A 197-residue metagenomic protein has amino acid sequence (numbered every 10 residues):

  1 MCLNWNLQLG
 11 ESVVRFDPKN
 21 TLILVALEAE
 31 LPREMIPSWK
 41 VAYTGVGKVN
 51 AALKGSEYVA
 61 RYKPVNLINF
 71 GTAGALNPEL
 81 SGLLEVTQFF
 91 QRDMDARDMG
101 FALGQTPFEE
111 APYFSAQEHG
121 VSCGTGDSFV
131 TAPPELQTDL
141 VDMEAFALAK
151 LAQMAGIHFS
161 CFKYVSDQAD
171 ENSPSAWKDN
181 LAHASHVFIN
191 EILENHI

Functional and structural regions predicted by a protein language model:
L9: Cationic, low-complexity basic patches in intrinsically disordered or flexible, solvent-exposed regions
R15-L22: Extreme N-terminal starter segment of soluble prokaryotic enzymes
E28-I197: Glycine-rich phosphate- or other oxyanion-binding loops that anchor nucleotides, phosphorylated ligands
